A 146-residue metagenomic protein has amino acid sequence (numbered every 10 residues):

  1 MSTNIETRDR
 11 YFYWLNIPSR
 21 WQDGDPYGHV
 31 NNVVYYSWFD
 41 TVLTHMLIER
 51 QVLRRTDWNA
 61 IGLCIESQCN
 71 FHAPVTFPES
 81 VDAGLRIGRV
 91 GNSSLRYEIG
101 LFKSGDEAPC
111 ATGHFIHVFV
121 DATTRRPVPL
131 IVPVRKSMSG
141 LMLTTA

Functional and structural regions predicted by a protein language model:
M1-E49: Catalytic strand-loop segment that frames the active site of acyl-thioester-processing enzymes
M1-L15, V75-F77, G88-A146: HotDog/MaoC-like acyl-thioester-processing domains
N16-R20, N70, I116: Generic structural detector for well-ordered beta-strands
D23, H29-N32, I65, A73 (+2 more regions): Generic structural "secondary-structure junction" signal
D25, W58, T123-R125: Residue-level signal for pocket-adjacent positions within structured domains
Y35-W38, L63, E98: Residue-level recognition of specific faces of alpha-helices
V42, R50, L141-T145: Alpha-helix boundary/capping residues
M46-L95, P109-G113: Hydrophobic beta-strand-centered segment that forms part of the acyl-chain substrate-binding groove
